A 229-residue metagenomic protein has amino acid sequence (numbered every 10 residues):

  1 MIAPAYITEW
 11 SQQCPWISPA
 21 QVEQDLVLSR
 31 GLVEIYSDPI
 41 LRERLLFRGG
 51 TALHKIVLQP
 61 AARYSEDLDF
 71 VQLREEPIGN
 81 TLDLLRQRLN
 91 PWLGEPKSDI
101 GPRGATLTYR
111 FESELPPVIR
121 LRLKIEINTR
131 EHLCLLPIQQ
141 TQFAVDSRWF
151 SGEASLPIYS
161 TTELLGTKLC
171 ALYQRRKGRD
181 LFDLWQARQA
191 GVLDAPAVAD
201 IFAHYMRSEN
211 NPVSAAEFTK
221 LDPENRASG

Functional and structural regions predicted by a protein language model:
M1-L45, I56-L68, Q72-G229: Structured mid-to-C-terminal alpha-helical surface segments
F47-A52: Glycine-rich beta-strand-to-loop/alpha-helix junction loops that act as flexible
